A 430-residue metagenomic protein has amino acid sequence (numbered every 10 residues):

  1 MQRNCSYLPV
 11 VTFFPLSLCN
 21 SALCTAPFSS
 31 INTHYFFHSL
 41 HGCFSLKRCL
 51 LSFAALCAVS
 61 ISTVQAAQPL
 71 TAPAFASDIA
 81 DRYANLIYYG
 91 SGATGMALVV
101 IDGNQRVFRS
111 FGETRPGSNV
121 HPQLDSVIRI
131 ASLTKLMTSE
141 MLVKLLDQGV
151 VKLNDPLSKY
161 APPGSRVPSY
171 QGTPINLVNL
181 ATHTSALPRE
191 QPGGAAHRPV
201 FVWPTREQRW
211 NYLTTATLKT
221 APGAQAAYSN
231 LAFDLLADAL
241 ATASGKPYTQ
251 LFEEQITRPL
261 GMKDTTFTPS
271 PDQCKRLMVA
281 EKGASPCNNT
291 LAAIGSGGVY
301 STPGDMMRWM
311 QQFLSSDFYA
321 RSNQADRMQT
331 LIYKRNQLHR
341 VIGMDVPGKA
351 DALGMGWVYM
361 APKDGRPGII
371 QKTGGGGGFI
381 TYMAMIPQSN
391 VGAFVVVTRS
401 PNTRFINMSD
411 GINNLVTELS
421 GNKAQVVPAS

Functional and structural regions predicted by a protein language model:
S52-F53, V64: Cleavable N-terminal signal peptides
V59-Q65: C-terminal segment of classical bacterial N-terminal signal peptides
A72-I128, V150-K152, T214-T215: Short, conserved catalytic-motif segment at the N-terminal edge
G90-G95, G117-N179, L218-L231, I294-G297 (+1 more regions): Short active-site loop at a secondary-structure junction that contains or immediately precedes the catalytic residue(s)
R115, P168-G375: Short, surface-exposed loop or secondary-structure junction motifs that flank catalytic or metal-binding residues
R335-I342, G348, P362, R399-S430: Short, gly/Ser/Thr-rich active-site loops of penicillin-recognizing serine hydrolases
Q371-K372, I380-S400: Short, well-ordered beta-strand elements
